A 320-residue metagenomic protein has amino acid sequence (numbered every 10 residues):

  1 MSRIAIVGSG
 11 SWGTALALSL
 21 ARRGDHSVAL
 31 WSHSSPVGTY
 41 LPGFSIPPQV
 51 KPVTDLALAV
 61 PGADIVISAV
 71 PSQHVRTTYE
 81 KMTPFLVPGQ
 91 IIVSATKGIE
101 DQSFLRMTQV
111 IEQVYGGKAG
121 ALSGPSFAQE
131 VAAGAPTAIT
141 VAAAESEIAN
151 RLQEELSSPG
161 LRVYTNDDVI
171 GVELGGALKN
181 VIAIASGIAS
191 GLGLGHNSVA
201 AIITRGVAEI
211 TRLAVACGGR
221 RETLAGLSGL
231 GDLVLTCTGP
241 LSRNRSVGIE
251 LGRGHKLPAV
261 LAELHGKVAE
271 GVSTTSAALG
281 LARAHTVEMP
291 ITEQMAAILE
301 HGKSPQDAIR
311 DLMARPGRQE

Functional and structural regions predicted by a protein language model:
M1-T54, V60: NAD(P)+-binding Rossmann beta1-loop-alpha1 motif at the extreme N-terminus of oxidoreductases
S2-R3, I91, M295: Residues that mark the start of a beta-strand
G10, T14, R22, V53 (+18 more regions): Electropositive phosphate-/nucleotide-binding environments in soluble metabolic enzymes
I46, V53-P61, I65-P136, L152-E154: Rossmann-like NAD(P)(H) cofactor-binding subdomain of soluble oxidoreductases
F85, V110-Y115, P136-I184, I188-T223: Internal alpha-helical scaffold of NAD(P)-dependent oxidoreductase catalytic cores
S94, K118-S123, V163-D167, A225-G226 (+1 more regions): General beta-strand structural signal in soluble alpha/beta enzymes
S186-S190, V215-A225, G229, L233-E320: NAD(P)-dependent Rossmann-like dehydrogenase/reductase catalytic/cofactor-binding core
